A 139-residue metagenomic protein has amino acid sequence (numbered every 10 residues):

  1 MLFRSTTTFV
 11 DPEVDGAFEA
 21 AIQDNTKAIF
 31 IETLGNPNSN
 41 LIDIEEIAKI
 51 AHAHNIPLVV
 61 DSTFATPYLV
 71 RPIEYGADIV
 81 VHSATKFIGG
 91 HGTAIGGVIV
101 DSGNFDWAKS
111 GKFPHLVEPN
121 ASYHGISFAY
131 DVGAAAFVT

Functional and structural regions predicted by a protein language model:
F3-T139: Conserved PLP-enzyme active-site core in the AAT-like
